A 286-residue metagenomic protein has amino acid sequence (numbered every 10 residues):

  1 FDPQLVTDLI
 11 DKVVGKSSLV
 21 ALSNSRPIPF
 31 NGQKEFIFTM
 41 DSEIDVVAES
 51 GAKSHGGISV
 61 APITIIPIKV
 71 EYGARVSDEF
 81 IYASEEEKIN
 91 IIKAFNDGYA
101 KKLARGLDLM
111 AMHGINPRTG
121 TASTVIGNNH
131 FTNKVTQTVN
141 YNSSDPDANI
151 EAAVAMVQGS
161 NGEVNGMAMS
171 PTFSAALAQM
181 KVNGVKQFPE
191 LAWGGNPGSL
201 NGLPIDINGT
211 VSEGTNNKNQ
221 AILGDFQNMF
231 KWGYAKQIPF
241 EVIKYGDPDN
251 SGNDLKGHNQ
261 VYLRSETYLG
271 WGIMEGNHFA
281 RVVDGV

Functional and structural regions predicted by a protein language model:
F1-G73, D97, H278: Assembly/oligomerization interface modules of large self-assembling protein complexes
F1-Q4, S251-V286: Protruding loop/beta-arch "assembly-hinge" segments enriched in small, turn-prone residues
Q4-V14, S18, E87, I91 (+4 more regions): Short, Φ-rich (hydrophobic/aromatic) sequence segments
F38-M40, S77, S170-T172, N208 (+1 more regions): Structured loops at beta-to-helix junctions and adjacent beta-edge loops in soluble globular domains
I44-V47, R75-V76, A83-E85, A176-Q179 (+2 more regions): Short helix/loop capping segments that flank catalytic or ligand/cofactor-binding pockets
E71, V76-Q158, R281-V286: Alpha-helical scaffold segments that mediate packing/assembly in large oligomeric complexes
N116-R118, V125, T172-A176, V211-E213 (+1 more regions): Short, catalytically relevant binding-site loops at active-site mouths
Q137-K256: Extended oligomerization regions of viral-like shell subunits
